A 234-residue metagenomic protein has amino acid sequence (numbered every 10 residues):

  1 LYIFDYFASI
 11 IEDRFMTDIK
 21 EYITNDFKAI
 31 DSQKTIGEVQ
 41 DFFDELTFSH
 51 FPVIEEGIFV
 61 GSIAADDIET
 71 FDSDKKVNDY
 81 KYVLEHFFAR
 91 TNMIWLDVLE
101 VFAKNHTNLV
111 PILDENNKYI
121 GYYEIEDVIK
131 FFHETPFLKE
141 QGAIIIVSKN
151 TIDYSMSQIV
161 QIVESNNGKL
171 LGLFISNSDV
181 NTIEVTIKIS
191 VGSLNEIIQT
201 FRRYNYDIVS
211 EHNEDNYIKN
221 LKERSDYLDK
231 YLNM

Functional and structural regions predicted by a protein language model:
Y2-F7, F15: Aromatic (phenylalanine/tyrosine) cluster motif
I10-F42, V53-E55, F59-A64, S73-V101 (+5 more regions): Bateman/CBS regulatory modules and CBS-like beta-alpha motifs in cytosolic regions of diverse proteins
A29, K34-E45, H50, K222-Y227 (+1 more regions): Intrinsically disordered, low-complexity terminal regulatory regions
G37, E69, I129: Nucleotide phosphate-binding site architecture
S49, N108, K169: Short acidic/polar active-site loop segments enriched in Thr and Asp
F87-F88, L113-E115, Y119-D127, F132-M234: Cytosolic regulatory modules rich in charged/polar residues
